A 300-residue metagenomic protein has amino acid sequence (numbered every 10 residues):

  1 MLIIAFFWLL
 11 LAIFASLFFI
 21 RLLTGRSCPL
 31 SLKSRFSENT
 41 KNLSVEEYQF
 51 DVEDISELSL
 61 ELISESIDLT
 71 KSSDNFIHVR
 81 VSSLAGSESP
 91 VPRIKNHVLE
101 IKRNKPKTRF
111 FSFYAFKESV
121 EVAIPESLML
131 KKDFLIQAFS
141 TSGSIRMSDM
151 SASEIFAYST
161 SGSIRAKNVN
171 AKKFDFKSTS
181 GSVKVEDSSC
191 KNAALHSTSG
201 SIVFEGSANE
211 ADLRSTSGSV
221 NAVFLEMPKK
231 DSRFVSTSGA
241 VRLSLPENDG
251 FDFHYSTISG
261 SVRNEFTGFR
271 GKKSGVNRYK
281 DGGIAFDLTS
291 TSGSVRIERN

Functional and structural regions predicted by a protein language model:
M1: Conserved catalytic/binding loops enriched for acidic/polar residues
I4-S27: N-terminal signal-anchor transmembrane alpha helix of single-pass membrane proteins, serving as the membrane-anchoring
F19-N104, A115-K131, L135-Q137, S144-M150 (+5 more regions): Short linear S-[DN]-x-LW-Φ motif typified by the pepsin-like aspartic protease active-site region
L58-E61, A138, A157, F176 (+2 more regions): Active-site alpha-helical segments that house and flank conserved acidic catalytic motifs for diphosphate chemistry
K107-K117, R270-V276: An anionic, turn-rich surface loop/hairpin at beta-sheet edges that serves as a generic interaction/coordination patch
P125-S127, K167-N168, F174, V183-N300: Short, surface-exposed interaction patches in beta-rich subdomains that mediate adhesion/assembly near membranes
